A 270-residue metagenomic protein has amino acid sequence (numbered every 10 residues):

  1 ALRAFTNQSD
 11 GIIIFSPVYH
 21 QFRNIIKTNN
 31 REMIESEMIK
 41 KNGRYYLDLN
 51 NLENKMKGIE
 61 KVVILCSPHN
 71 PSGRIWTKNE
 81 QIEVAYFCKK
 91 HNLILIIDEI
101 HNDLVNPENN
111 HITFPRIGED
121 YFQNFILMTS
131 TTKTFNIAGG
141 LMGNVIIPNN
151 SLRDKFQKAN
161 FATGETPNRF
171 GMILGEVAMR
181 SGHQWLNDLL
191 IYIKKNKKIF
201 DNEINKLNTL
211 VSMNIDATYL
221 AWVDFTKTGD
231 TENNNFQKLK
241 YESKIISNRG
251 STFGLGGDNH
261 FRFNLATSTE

Functional and structural regions predicted by a protein language model:
A1-G11, G229: Phosphate-binding glycine-rich loop
I12-I13, I26, V63, N70 (+9 more regions): Generic structural signal for small/hydrophobic residues in well-ordered secondary structure, especially within
N29, K90-H91, Y121, L207 (+1 more regions): Helix C-cap/helix->beta junction micro-motif
I39-N110: Active-site phosphate-binding strand-loop segment of PLP-dependent enzymes
E53-N54, Y121, G229-T231, K238-S247 (+1 more regions): PLP-dependent enzyme catalytic core of the Aspartate aminotransferase-like
I117-K155, N259: Active-site PLP attachment segment
N150-K155, R169-I191, T226-T228: Amphipathic alpha-helix from the class-I
E176, W185, I191-D201, V211-F225 (+1 more regions): Conserved glycine-rich beta-strand-loop-beta hairpin in the small C-terminal domain of fold type I
